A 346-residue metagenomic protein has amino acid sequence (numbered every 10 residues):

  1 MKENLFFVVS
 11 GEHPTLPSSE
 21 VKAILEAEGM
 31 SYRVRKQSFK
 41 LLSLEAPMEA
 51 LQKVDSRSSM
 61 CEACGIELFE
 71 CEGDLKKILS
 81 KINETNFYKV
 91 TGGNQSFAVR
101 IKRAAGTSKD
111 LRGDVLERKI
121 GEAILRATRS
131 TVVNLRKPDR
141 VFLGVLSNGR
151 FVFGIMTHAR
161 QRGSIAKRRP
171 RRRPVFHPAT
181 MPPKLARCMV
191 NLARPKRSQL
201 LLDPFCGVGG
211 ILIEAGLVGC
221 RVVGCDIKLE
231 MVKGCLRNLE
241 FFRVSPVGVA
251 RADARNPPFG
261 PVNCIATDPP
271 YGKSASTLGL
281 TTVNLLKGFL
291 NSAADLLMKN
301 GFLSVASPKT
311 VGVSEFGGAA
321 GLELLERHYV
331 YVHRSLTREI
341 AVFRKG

Functional and structural regions predicted by a protein language model:
M1-M60, L68-E70, D74-E84, A104-L116 (+2 more regions): Class I S-adenosyl-L-methionine-dependent methyltransferase catalytic core
G93-S96, R197-S198: Phosphate-coordination loops involved in phosphoryl transfer and adenosine-cofactor binding
S96-A98, L125-K137: Short secondary-structure capping/junction motifs at helix and strand boundaries
R100-K102: Active-site nucleophile-His-acid catalytic modules used for acyl/amide transfer and hydrolysis across diverse enzymes
